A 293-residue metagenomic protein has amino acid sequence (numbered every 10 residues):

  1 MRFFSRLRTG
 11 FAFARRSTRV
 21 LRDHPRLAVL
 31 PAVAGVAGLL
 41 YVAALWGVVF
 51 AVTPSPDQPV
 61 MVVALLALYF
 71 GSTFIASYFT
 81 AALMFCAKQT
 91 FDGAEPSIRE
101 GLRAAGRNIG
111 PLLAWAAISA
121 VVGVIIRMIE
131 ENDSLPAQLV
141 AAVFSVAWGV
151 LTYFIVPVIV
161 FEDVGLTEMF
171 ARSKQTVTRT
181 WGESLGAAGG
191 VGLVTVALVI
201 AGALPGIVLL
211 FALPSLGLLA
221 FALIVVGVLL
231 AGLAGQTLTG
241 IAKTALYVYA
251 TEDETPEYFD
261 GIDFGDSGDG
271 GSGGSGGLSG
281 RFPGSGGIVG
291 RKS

Functional and structural regions predicted by a protein language model:
M1-S293: Hydrophobic alpha-helical membrane segments
